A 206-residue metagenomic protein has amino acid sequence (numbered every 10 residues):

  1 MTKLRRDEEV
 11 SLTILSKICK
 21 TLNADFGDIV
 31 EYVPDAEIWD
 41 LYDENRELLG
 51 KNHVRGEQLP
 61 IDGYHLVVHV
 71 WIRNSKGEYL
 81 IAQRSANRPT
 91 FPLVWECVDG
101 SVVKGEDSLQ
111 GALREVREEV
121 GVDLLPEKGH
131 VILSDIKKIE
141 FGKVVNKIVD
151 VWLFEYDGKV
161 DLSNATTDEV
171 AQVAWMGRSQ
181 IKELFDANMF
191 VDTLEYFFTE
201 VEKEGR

Functional and structural regions predicted by a protein language model:
M1-V10: Recognition helix of helix-turn-helix/homeodomain-like DNA-binding domains that insert into the DNA major groove
R5-R6, P34, R117: Residue-level detection of the helix-turn-helix DNA-binding "recognition helix"
T13-D28: DNA major-groove recognition helix of helix-turn-helix/homeodomain DNA-binding modules
D28-D35: Short amphipathic recognition helices of helix-turn-helix/homeodomain-type DNA-binding modules
D35-H69, R73-S75: Acidic, metal-coordinating catalytic segment for phosphate/diphosphate chemistry, firing primarily on the Nudix
G56, P92-L93, D135-I139, K143-R206: Nudix hydrolase/Nudix homology domain
V67-D99: A glycine-rich, hydrophobic loop/mini-helix early in the fold
L80-I81, C97-V131: The catalytic Nudix box helix
